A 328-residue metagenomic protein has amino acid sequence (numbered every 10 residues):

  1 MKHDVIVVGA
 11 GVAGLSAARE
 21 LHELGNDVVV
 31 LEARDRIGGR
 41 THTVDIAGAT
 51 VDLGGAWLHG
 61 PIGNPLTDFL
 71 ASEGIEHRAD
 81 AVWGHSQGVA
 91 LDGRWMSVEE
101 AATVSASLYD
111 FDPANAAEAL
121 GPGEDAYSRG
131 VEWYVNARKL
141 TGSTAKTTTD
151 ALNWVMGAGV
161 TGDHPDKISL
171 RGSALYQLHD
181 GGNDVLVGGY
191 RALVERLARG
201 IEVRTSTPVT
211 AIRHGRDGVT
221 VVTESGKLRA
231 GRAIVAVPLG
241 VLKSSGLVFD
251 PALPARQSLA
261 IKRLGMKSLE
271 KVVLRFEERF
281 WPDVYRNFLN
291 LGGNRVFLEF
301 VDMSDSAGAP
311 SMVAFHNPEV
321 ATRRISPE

Functional and structural regions predicted by a protein language model:
M1-E328: FAD-dinucleotide binding site
